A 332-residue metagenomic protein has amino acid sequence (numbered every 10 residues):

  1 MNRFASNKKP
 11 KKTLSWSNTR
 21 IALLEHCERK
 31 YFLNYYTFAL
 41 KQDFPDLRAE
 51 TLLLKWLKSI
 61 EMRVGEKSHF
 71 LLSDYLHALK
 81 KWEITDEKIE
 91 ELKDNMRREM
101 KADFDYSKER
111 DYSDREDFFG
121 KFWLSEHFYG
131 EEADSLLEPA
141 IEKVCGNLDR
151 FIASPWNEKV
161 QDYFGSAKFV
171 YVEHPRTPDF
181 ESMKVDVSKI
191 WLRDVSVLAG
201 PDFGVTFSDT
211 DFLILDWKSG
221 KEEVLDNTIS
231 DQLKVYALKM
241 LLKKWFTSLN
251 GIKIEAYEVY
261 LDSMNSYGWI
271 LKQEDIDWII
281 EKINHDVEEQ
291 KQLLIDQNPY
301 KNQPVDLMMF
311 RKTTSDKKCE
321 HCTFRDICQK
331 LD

Functional and structural regions predicted by a protein language model:
M1-D332: RecB-family 4Fe-4S metal-dependent nuclease core
